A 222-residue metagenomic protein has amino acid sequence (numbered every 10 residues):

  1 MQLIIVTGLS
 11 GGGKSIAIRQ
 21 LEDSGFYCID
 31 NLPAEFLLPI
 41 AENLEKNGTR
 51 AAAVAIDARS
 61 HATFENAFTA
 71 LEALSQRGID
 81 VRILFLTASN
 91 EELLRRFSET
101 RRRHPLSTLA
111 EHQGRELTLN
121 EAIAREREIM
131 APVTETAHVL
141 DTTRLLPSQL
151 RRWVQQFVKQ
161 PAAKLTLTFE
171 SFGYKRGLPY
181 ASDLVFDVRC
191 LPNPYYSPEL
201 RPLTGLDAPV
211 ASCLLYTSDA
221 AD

Functional and structural regions predicted by a protein language model:
V6: Hydrophobic anchor at the beta1->P-loop junction of P-loop NTPases
L9: P-loop (Walker A) phosphate-binding loop of NTP-binding proteins
G13: Conserved glycine(s) of the Walker
D23-D30: Post-Walker A helix-loop "phosphate-sensing" segment adjacent to the P-loop in P-loop NTPases
D30-N31, L38-E72: Conserved nucleotide-sensing/catalytic segment adjacent to the nucleotide-binding pocket in NTP-handling enzymes
I79-F97, D183-P192: Conserved phosphate-donor/acceptor-positioning beta-strand/loop module used by diverse small-molecule
F85-G177: Phosphate/Mg2+-binding loops and adjacent switch elements in nucleotide/diphosphate-handling enzyme cores
Y216-D222: Conserved small/polar residues in nucleotide/adenosyl-binding loops
